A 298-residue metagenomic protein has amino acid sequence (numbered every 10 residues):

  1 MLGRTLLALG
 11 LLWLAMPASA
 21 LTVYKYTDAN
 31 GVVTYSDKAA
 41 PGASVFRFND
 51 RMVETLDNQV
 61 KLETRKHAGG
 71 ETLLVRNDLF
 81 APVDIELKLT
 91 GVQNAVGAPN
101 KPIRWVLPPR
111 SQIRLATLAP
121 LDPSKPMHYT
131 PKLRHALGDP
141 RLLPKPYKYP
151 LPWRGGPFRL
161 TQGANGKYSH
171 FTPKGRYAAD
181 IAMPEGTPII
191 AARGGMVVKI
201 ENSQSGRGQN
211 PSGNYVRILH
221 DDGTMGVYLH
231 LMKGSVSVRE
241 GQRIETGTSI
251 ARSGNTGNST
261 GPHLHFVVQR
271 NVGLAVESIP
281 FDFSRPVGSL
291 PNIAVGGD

Functional and structural regions predicted by a protein language model:
T5-P17: Bacterial N-terminal signal peptides
P17-T117, S124-H128: Short, cationic interaction patches enriched in Lys/Arg with P/S/T/G and frequent prolines that mark the mature domain
R104-S212: Surface-exposed, glycine-biased beta-strand/turn segments
K145-A164, H170, K174, E185 (+4 more regions): Acidic, glycine-rich catalytic/binding loops that coordinate metals and/or anionic ligands
R176, G213-E240: Active-site region of chymotrypsin-like
Q204-P211, S253-H265: Active-site loop architecture of trypsin-fold serine endopeptidases
Y215-V216, I244-G257: Short hydrophobic beta/alpha edge segments that flank linear recognition/processing sites
